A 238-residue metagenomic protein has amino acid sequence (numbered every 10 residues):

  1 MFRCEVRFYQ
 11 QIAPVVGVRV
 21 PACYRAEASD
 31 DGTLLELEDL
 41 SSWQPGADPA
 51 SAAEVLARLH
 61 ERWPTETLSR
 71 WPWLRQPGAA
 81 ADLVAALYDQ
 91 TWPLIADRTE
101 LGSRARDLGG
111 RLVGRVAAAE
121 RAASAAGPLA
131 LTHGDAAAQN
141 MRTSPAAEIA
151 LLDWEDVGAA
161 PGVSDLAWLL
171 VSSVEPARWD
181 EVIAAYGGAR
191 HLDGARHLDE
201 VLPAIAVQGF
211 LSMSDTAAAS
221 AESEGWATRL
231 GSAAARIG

Functional and structural regions predicted by a protein language model:
M1-W73: ATP-binding pocket architecture of kinase catalytic cores
R7, G162-H191, A206-R236: Active-site activation/catalytic loop segments of kinase-like enzymes and analogous catalytic loops in related
S29-A47, E61, T65, P93-R98 (+1 more regions): A glycine-centered beta->alpha junction motif in the catalytic cores of kinase/phosphotransferase enzymes
D31, D107-G110, A119-A122, A219-G238: Regulatory N- and C-terminal appendages and interdomain linkers associated with kinase/kinase-like NTP transferase
E54, D107-G110, G114, R121 (+3 more regions): Replace "anionic and nucleotidyl ligands
W71-A122: Active-site catalytic-loop/activation-segment of kinase and kinase-like phosphoryl-transfer enzymes
A117-S164: Active-site acidic catalytic loop and adjacent metal/ATP-binding pocket of ATP-dependent phosphoryl transfer enzymes
D193-I205: All-alpha amphipathic helical-bundle segments outside canonical DNA-binding/catalytic cores that form hydrophobic
